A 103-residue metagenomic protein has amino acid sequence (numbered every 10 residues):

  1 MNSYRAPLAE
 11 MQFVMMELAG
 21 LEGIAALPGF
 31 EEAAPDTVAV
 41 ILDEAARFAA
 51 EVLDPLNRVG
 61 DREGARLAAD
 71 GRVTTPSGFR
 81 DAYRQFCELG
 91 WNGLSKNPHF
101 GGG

Functional and structural regions predicted by a protein language model:
M1-G103: Amphipathic, small/basic residue-rich leader segments at the start of a protein or domain
